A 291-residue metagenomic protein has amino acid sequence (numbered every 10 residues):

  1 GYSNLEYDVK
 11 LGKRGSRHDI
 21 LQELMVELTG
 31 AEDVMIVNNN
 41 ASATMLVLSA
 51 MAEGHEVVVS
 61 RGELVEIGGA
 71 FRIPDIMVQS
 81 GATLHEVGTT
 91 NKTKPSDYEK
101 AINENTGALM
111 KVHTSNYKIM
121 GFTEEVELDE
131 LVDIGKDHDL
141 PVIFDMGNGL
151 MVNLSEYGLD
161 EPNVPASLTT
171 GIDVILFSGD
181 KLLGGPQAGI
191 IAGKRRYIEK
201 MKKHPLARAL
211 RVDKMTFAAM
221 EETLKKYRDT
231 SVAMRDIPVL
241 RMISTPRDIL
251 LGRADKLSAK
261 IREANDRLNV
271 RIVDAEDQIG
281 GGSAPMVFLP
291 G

Functional and structural regions predicted by a protein language model:
G1, G135, L168, V273 (+1 more regions): Short, compositionally biased "basic patch" segments
G1-K10: Glycine-rich phosphate-binding segment of PLP-dependent enzymes
V9-Y227, R262: Conserved PLP-enzyme active-site core in the AAT-like
T83-H85, G149-V152, R241, T245 (+2 more regions): Active-site rim loops that border cofactor/substrate pockets in soluble metabolic enzymes
T123-E124, E156-G158, P246-R253, G282-F288: Short glycine/threonine-rich loop-to-helix capping motif typified by GTGT followed within a few residues by an Asp-Pro
Y227-L257: Structural signature of PLP-dependent enzymes
S258-G291: Catalytic-core signal marking the mid-to-C-terminal active-site face
